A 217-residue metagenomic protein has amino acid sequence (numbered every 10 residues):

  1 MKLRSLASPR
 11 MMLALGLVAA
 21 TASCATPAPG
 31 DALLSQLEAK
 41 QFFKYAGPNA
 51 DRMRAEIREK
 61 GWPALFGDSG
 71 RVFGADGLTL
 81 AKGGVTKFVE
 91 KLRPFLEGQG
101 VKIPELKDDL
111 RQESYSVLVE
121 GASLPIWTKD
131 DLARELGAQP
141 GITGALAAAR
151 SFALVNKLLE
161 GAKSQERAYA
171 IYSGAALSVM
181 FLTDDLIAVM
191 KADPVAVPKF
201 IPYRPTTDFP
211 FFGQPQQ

Functional and structural regions predicted by a protein language model:
K2-L13: Bacterial N-terminal signal peptides that target proteins for export
A22-S23: C-terminal motif of bacterial Sec signal peptides marking the signal peptidase cleavage site
T26-Q217: Contiguous interface-forming segments/domains that mediate binding rather than catalysis
